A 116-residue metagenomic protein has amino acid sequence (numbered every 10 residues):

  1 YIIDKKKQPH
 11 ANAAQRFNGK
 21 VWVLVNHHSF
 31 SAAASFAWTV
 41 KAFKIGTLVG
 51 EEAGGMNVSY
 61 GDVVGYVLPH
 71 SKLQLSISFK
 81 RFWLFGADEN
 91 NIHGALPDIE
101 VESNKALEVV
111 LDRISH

Functional and structural regions predicted by a protein language model:
Y1-H116: C-terminal "post-core" interaction segments
